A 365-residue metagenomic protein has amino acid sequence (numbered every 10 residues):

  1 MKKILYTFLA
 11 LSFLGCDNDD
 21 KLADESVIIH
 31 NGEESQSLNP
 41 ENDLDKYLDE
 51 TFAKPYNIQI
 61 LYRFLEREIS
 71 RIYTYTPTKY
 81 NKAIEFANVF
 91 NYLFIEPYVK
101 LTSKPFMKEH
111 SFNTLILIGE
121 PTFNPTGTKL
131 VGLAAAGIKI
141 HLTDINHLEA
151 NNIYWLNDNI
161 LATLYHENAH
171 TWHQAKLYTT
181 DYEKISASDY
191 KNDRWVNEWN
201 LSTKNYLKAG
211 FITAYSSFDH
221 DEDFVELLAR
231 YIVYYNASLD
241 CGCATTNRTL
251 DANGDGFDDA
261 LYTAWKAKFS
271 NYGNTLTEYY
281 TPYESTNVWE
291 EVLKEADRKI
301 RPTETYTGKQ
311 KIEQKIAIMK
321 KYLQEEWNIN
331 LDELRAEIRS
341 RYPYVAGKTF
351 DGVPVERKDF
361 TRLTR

Functional and structural regions predicted by a protein language model:
K2-T7: Sec-dependent signal peptide recognition, specifically the positively charged N-region followed immediately by
S12-G15: C-terminal motif of bacterial Sec signal peptides marking the signal peptidase cleavage site
D17-L101, R301, T305, Q310-R365: Acidic/polar, low-complexity intrinsically disordered N-terminal segments immediately downstream of a Sec signal
I72-Y80, H147-W155, N159, G210-F218 (+1 more regions): Second-shell loop/turn segments in exported
I84-K139: Auxiliary, metal-adjacent structural segments of Zn-dependent hydrolase domains
Y98-L117, A175-K176, T180-Y182, S238-G254 (+1 more regions): Surface-exposed patches in mature extracellular/periplasmic domains of secreted proteins
Y154-T179, V225: Active-site recognition of the HExxH zinc-binding catalytic motif
N192-L334, Y342-R365: Metalloprotease/metallohydrolase-associated module, dominated by Zn2+-dependent proteases
